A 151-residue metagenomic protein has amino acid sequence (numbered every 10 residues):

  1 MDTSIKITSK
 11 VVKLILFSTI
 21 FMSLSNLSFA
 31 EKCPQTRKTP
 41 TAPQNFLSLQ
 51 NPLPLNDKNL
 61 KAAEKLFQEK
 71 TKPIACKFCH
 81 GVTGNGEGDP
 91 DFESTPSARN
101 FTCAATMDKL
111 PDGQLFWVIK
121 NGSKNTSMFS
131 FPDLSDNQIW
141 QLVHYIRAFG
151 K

Functional and structural regions predicted by a protein language model:
M1-K10: N-terminal secretory signal peptides that target proteins for export/translocation
K13-S23: Bacterial N-terminal signal peptides
S28-K32: Boundary at the C-terminal end of the N-terminal hydrophobic targeting segment
K38-T71: Electrostatic cytochrome c docking/interface patches
K58, A62, Q114, N137-Q141: Extracytoplasmic/secreted proteins, especially bacterial periplasmic and envelope-associated proteins
K58, G81-Q114: Gly/Gly-Pro-rich "capping" loops immediately C-terminal to redox-active cysteine motifs in periplasmic/lumenal
A63, K72-T83, L142-I146: The canonical Cys-X-X-Cys-His
W117-V118, F131-K151: C-terminal capping alpha-helices of c-type cytochrome domains
